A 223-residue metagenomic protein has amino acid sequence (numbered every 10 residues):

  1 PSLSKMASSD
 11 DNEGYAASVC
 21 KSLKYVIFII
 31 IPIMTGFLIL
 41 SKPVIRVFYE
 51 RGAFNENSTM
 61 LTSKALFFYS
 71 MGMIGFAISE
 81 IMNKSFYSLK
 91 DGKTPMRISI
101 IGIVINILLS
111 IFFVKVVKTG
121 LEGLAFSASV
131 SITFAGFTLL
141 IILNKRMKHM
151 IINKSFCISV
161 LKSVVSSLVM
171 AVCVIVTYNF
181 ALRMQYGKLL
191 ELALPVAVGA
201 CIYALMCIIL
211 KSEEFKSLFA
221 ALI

Functional and structural regions predicted by a protein language model:
P1-I223: Membrane-embedded alpha-helical bundles of multi-pass transporters/translocases, especially carrier/permease families
